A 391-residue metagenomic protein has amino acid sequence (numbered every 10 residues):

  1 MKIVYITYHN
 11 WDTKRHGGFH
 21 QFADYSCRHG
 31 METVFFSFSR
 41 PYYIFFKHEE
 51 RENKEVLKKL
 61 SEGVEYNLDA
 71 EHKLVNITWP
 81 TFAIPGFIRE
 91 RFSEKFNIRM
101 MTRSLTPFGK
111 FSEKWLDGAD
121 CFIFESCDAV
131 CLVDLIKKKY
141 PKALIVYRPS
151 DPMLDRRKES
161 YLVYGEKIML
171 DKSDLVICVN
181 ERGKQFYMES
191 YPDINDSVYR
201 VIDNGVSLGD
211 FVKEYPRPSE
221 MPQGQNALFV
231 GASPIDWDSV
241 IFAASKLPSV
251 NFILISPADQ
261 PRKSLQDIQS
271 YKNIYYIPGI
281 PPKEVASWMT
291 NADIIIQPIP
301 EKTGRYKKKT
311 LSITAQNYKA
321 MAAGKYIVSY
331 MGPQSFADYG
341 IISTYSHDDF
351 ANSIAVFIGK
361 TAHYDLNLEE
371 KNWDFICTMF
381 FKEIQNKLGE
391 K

Functional and structural regions predicted by a protein language model:
I3, C121-I123, I136-M153: Active-site proximal beta-strand in glycosyltransferases
T13-G17, K283, I295-A322, V328-Y339: Nucleotide-sugar-dependent
F22, P107-W115, P152, R157-C178: Membrane-proximal helix-turn-helix segments that form the acceptor-binding/catalytic region of lipid-linked
L154, S173-V198, F336-A337: A short, active-site helix/loop in glycosyltransferases that binds the activated sugar's phosphate group
R182, I202-G205: Carbohydrate-associated surface elements
S219-I235, I241-A244, F252-I255: Conserved donor-binding/catalytic core segment of Leloir-type glycosyltransferases
G224, S256, R262-A286: Nucleotide-activated donor-binding/catalytic signature segment of Leloir-type glycosyltransferases, i.e., the conserved
D348, G359-K391: A charged, aromatic-enriched C-terminal amphipathic alpha-helix characteristic of glycosyltransferases across folds
